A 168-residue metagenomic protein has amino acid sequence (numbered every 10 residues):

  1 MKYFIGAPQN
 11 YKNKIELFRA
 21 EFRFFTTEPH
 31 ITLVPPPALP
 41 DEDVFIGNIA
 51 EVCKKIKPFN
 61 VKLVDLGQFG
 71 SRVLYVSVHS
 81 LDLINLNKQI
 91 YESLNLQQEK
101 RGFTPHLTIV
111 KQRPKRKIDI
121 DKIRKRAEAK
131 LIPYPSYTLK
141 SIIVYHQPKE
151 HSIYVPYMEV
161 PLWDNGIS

Functional and structural regions predicted by a protein language model:
M1, Q68-G70: Short glycine-enriched loop/turn motifs at secondary-structure junctions
M1-N60, H79-P133, T138, E150-S168: Basic, often amphipathic N-terminal segments
L63-D65, S141: Extracellular/lumenal ectodomain signal focusing on beta-strand-rich modules and carbohydrate-recognition contexts
G70-V73, T104-P105: Surface-exposed aromatic
V76: Short, structured beta-strand-loop surface elements
I143-K149: Short beta-strand segments and strand-loop junctions that repeat across beta-rich extracellular domains
